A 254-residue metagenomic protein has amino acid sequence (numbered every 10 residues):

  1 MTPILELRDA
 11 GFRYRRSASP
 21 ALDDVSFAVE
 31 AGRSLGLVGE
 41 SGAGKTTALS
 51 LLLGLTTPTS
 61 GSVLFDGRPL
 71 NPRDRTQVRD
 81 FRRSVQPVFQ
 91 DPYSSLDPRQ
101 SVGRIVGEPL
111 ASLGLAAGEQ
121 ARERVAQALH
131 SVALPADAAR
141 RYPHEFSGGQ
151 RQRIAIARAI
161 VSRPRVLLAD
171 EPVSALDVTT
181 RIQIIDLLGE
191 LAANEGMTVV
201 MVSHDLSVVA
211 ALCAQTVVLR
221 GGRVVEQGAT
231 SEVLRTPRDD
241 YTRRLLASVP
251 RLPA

Functional and structural regions predicted by a protein language model:
L53: Helix-to-loop junction immediately C-terminal to a conserved catalytic motif
G61-L70: Conserved ABC transporter NBD signature motif
L70-Q86, R104, S112, E232-P237: ABC ATPase NBD coupling module
Q120-D137, L246-A247: Conserved ABC ATPase "signature" region
Y142-F146, Q150: Conserved ABC ATPase signature
V161-R165: A short, proline-enriched helix->beta-strand linker immediately N-terminal to the Walker B motif in ABC-type P-loop
Q227-G228: ABC ATPase "signature
